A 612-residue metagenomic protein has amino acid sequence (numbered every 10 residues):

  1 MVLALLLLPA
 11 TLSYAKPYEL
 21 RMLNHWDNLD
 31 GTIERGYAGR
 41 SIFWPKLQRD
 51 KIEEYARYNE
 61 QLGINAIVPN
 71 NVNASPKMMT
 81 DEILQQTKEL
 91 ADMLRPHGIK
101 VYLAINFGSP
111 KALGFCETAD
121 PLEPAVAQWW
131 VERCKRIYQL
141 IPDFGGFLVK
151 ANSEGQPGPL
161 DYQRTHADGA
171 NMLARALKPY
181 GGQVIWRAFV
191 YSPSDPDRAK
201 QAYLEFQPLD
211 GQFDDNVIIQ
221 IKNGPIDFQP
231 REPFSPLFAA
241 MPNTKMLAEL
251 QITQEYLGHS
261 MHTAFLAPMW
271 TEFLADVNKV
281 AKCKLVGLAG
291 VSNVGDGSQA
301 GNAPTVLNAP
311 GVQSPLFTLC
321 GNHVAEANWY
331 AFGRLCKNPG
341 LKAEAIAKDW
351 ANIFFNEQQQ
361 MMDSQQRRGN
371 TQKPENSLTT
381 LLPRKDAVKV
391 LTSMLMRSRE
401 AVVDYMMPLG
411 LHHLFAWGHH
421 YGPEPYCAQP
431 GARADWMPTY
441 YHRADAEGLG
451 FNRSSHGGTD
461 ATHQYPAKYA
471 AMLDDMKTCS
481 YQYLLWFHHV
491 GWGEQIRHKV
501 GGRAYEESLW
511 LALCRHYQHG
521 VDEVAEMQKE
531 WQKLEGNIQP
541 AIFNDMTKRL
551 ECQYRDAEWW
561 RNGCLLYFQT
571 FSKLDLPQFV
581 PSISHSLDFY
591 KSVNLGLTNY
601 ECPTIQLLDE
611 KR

Functional and structural regions predicted by a protein language model:
L3, L8-A10, Q358-L381: Short, basic, low-complexity termini and linkers enriched in Ser/Thr/Gly/Pro that act as targeting/leader peptides
A4-L148, K178, F265-A267: Feature activates predominantly on carbohydrate-active enzymes
I42, D81, E89, F115-K348: Catalytic-core regions of glycoside hydrolase
L62, D92, P96, S109 (+3 more regions): Mature, folded catalytic cores of secreted/periplasmic enzymes
A289-Q358, L378-R612: Catalytic domains of carbohydrate-active enzymes that cleave complex glycans
